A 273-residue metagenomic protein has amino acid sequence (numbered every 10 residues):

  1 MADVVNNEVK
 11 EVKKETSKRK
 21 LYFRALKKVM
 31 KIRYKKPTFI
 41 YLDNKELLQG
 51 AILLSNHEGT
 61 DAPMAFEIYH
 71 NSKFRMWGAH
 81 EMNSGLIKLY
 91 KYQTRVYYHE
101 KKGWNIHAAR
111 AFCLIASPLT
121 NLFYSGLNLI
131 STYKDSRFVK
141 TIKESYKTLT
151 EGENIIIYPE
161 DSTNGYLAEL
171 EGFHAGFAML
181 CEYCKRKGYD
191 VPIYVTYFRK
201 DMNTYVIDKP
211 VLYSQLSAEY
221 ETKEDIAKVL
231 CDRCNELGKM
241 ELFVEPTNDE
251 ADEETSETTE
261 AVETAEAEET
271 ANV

Functional and structural regions predicted by a protein language model:
A2-K14, K134-V273: Non-catalytic C-terminal accessory region of glycerolipid acyltransferases and related lyso-lipid remodeling enzymes
A2-Y34: N-terminal membrane-anchoring alpha-helices
A25-G50: A short, well-structured juxtamembrane/interface segment
A25-K28, A65, L119-F123, L180 (+1 more regions): Amphipathic alpha-helical segments that form well-ordered structural scaffolds and often line/cohere around active
V29, D43-K45, F66, N121-L122 (+1 more regions): Short secondary-structure boundary/capping segments
Y34-K35, N128-L129, K239: Short aromatic/hydrophobic-glycine micro-motifs
K36-L42, A62-P63, S117, I142-K143: A generic local structural motif
L47-K134: Catalytic core of membrane glycerolipid acyltransferases/transacylases, capturing the structured, soluble-facing
